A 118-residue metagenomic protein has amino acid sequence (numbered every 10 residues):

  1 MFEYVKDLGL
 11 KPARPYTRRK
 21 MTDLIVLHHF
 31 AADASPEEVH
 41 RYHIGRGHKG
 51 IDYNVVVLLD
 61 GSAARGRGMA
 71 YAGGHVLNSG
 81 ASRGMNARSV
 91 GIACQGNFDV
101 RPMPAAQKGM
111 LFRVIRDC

Functional and structural regions predicted by a protein language model:
M1-C118: Active-site-adjacent loop/helix surface patches within enzyme catalytic domains that shape the substrate-binding cleft
